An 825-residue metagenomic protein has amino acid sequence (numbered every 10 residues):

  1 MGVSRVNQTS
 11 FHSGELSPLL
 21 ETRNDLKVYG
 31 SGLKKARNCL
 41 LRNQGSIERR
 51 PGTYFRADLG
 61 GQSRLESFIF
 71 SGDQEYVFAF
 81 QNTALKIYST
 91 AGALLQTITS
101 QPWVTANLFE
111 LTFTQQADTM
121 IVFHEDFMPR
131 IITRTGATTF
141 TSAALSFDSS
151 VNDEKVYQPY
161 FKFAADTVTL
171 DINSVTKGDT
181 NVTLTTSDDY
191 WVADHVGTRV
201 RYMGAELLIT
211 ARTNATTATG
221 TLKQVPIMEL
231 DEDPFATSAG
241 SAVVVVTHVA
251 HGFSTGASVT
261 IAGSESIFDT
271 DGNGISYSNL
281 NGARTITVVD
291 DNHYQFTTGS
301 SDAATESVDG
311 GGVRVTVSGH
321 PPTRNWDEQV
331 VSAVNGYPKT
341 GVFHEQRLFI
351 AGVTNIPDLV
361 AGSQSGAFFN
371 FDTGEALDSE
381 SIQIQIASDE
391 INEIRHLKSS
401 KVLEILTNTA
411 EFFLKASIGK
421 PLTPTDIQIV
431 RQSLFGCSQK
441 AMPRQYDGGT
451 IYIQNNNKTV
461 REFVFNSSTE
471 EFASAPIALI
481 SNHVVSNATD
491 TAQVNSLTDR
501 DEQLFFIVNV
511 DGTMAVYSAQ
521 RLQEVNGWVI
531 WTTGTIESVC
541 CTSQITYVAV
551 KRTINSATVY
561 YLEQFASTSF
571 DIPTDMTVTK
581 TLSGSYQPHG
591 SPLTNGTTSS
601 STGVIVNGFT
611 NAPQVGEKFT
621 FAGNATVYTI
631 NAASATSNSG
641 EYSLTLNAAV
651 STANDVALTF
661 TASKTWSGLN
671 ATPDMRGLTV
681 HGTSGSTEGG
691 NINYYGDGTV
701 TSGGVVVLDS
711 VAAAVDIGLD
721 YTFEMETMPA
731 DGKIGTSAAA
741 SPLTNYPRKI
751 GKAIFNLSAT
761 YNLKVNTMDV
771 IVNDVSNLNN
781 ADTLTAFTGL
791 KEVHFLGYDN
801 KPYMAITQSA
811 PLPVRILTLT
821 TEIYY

Functional and structural regions predicted by a protein language model:
M1-L95, I131, T135-D179, G319-K398 (+4 more regions): N-terminal beta-propeller domains
G2-D25, L95-L111, F147-D179, S187-N335 (+5 more regions): Small/polar beta-strand repeat architecture
G2-R64, I69-S89, N392, K458 (+2 more regions): Beta-sheet repeat architectures centered on beta-propellers
G61-G72, N107-Q116, V331-E345, E390-S400 (+3 more regions): Structural signature of eukaryotic scaffold interfaces centered on beta-propeller domains
E75-F80, M120-F123, L348-A351, R395-T407 (+3 more regions): Short beta-strand elements that form the blades of beta-propeller/WD-repeat-like and other beta-sheet-rich scaffold
F80, P102-R130, I405-L406: Elongated alpha-helical scaffolds
D126, T354, T409, S417 (+4 more regions): Residue-level signature of beta-propeller blades and closely related beta-rich strand-turn architectures in secreted
G419-N457: Catalytic or ion-translocation cores adjacent to nucleophile or general acid/base/metal-coordination motifs in diverse
